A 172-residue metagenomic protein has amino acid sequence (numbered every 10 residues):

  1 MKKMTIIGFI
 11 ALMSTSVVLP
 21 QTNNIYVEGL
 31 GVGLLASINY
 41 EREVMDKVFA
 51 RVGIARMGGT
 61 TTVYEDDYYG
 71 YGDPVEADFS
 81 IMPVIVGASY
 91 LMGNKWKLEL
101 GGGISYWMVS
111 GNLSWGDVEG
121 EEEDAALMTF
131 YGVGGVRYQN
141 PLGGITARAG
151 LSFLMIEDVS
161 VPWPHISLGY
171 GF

Functional and structural regions predicted by a protein language model:
M1-M4, Q21: Positively charged n-region of N-terminal signal peptides that target proteins for export
M4-T15: Sec-dependent N-terminal signal peptides
S16-P20: Sec/Tat signal peptide C-region and signal peptidase I cleavage site
Q21-V27: Cleaved targeting-peptide boundary
L30-L35: Short polar catalytic/cofactor-binding loops
S37-A149, F153, F172: Gram-negative (and chloroplast) outer-membrane scaffold detector with strong preference for beta-barrel transmembrane
L154-D158: Short, exposed beta-strand-loop hairpins at the edges of beta-sheets in extracellular/periplasmic proteins
S160-F172: Outer-membrane beta-barrel "beta-signal"
